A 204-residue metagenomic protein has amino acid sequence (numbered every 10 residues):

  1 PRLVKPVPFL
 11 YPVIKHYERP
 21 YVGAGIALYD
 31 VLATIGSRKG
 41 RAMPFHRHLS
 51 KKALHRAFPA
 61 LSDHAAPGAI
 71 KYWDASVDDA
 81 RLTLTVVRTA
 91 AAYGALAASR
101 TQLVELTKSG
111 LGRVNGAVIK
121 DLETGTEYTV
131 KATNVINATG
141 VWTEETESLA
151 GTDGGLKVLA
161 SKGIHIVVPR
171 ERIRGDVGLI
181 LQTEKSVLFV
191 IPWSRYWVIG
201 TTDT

Functional and structural regions predicted by a protein language model:
P1-A57: Dinucleotide-binding Rossmann-like beta1-alpha1 core, especially the glycine-rich loop that anchors the ADP
L3-P8, E105, T129-T133, N137-T204: Active-site substrate-recognition segment that forms the wall of the catalytic cavity or substrate channel
L10-K15, K71-A80, L96, Q102-E105 (+1 more regions): Conserved short loop/turn motifs at secondary-structure junctions
I35-A42, H55-Y93, V114-V118, V130 (+1 more regions): Helix-loop-beta segment of a Rossmann-like dinucleotide-binding subdomain
H48, A97, T129: Short aromatic/basic micro-patch
K51-P59, V87, L188-W197: Structured alpha-helical segments in the cores of large, soluble enzyme domains
S99-N115: A conserved short coil-to-beta-strand element within the FAD-binding core of flavoproteins
I119-T129, T133: A structured beta-alpha segment of the ubiquitous adenosine-cofactor-binding alpha/beta core
